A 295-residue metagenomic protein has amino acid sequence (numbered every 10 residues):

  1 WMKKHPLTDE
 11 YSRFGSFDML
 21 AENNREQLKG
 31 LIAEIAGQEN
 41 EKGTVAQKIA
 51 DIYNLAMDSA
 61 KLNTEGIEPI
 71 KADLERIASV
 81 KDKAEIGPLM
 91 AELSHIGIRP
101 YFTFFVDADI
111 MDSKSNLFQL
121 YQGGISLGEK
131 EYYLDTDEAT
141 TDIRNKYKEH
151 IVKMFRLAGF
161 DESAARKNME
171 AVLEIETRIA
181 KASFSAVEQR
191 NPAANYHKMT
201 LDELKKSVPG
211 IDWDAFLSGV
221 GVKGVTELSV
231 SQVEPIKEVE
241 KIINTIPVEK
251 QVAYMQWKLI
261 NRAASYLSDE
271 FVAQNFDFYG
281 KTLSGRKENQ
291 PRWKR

Functional and structural regions predicted by a protein language model:
W1-R295: Zn2+-dependent metallopeptidase catalytic domains
